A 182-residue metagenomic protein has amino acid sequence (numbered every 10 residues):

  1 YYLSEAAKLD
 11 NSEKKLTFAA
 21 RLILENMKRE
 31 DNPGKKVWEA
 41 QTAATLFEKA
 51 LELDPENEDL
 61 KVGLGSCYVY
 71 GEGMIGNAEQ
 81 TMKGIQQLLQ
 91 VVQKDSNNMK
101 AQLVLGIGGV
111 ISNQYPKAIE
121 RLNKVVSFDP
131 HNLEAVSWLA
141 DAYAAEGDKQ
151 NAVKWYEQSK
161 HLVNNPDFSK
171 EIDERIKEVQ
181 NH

Functional and structural regions predicted by a protein language model:
L9, L53, K94-D95, F128-D129 (+1 more regions): Structural marker of alpha-solenoid helical repeat scaffolds
D10-E30, P55-G73, K100: Amphipathic alpha-helical repeat scaffolds of TPR domains
K15-L16, L60, A101-Q102, A118 (+2 more regions): TPR alpha-solenoid repeat register
F18, L22, G63, V104 (+2 more regions): Canonical tetratricopeptide repeat
